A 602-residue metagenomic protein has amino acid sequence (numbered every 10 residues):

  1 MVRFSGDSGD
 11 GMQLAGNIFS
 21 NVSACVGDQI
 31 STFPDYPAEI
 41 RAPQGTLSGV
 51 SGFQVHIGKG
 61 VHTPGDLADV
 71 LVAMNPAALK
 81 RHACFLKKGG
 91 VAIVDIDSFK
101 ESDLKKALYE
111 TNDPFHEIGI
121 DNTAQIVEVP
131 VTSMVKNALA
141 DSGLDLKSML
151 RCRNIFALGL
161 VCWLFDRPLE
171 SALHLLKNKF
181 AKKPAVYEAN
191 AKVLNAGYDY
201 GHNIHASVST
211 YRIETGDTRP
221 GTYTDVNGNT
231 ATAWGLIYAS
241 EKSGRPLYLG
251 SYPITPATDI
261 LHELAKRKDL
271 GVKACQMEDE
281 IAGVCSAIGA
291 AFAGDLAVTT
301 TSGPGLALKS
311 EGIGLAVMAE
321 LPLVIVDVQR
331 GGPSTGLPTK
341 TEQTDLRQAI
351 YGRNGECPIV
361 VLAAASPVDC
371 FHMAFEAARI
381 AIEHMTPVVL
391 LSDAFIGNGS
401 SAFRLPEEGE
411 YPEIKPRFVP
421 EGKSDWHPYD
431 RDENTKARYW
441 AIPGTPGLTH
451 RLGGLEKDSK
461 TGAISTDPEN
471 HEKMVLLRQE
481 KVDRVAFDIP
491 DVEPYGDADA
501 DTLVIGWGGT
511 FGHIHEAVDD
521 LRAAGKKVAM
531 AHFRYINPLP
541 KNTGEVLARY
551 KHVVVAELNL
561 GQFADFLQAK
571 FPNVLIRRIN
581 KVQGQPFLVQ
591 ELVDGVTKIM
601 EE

Functional and structural regions predicted by a protein language model:
M1-K87, W234, A239, L247-Y248 (+3 more regions): Thiamine diphosphate
M1-S243: Active-site cofactor/cluster-binding pocket
Y36-P37, L176, V193, E214-D217 (+6 more regions): A glycine-rich phosphate-binding loop feature that marks nucleotide/adenosyl-phosphate handling sites
P37-R41, F99-D103, M134, I281-V284 (+6 more regions): Short gly/pro/ser/thr-enriched loop/turn and capping motifs at secondary-structure boundaries
L86-A92, N122-A124, D295, L321 (+2 more regions): A short helix->loop->beta-strand "cap" motif at the edges of active sites that frequently abuts
D121-A124, E128-T132, K340-V389, D393 (+2 more regions): Conserved thiamine diphosphate
N137-L139, A206-G221, A239-P246, E263-L270 (+4 more regions): Gly-rich Lys/Arg/Thr-decorated short loops/hinges at beta-loop-alpha junctions or inter-strand turns that position
T218, V226-G235, S243, M373 (+1 more regions): Flexible, low-complexity linker and terminal segments
